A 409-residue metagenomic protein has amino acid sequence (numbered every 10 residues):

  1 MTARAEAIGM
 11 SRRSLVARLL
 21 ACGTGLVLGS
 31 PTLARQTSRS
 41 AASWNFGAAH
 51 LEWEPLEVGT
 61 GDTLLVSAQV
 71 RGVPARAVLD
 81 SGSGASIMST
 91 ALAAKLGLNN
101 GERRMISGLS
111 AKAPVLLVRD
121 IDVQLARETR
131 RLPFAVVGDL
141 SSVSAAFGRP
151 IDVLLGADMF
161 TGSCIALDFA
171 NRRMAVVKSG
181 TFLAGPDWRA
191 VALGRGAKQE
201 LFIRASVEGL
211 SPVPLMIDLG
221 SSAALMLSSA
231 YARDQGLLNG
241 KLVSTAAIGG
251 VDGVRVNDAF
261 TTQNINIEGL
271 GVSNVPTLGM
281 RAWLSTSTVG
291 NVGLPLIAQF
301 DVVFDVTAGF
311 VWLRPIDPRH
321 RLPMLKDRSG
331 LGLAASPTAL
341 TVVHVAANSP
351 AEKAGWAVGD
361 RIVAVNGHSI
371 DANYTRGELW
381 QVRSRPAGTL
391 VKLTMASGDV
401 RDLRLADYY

Functional and structural regions predicted by a protein language model:
T2-Y409: Pepsin/retropepsin-fold aspartyl endopeptidases
